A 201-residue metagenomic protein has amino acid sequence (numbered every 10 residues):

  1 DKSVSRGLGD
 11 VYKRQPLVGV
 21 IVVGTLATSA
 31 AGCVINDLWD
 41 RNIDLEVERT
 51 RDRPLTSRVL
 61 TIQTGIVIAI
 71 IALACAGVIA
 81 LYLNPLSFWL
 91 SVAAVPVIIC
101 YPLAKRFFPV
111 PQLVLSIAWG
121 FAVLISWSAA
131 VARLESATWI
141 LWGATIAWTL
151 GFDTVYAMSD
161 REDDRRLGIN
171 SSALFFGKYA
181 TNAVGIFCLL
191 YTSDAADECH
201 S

Functional and structural regions predicted by a protein language model:
D1, F107, Y156: Catalytic tyrosine of NAD(P)H-dependent dehydrogenase/reductases that use a Tyr as the general acid/base
D1, G7, R58, V131-A132 (+1 more regions): Glycine-centered secondary-structure boundary/capping sites
D1-Y12, Y191-S201: Single conserved hydrophobic/aromatic residue that forms the stacking wall/gate of nucleotide- or nucleobase-binding
D10-V20, F88-A94, I98, Q112-L167 (+1 more regions): Functional transmembrane core segments of multi-pass inner-membrane proteins
V23-T25, A31, T50-I140: Intramembrane alpha-helical segments
G24-G77, I146-L190: Solvent-exposed interhelical
